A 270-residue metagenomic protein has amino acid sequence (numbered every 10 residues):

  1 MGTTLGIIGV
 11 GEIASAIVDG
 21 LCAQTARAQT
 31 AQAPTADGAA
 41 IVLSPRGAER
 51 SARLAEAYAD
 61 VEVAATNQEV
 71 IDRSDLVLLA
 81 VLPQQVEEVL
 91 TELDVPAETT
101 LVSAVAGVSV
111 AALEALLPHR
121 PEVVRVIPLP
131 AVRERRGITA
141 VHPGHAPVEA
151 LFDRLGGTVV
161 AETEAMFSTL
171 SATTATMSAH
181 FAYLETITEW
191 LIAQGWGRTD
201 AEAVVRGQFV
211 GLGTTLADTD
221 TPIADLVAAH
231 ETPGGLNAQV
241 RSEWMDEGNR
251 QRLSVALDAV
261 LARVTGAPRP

Functional and structural regions predicted by a protein language model:
M1-A65, I192-A193: NAD(P)+-binding Rossmann beta1-loop-alpha1 motif at the extreme N-terminus of oxidoreductases
G2, R206, V210-P270: NAD(P)-dependent Rossmann-like dehydrogenase/reductase catalytic/cofactor-binding core
V10, A14, S51, V86 (+9 more regions): A general structural signal for well-ordered alpha-helical segments in protein cores
V10, L43, L79, V102 (+2 more regions): Glycine- and other small-residue-rich loops at beta-strand/loop junctions that grip anionic moieties
I17-L21, V42, A48-S51, E56-I138: Rossmann-like NAD(P)(H) cofactor-binding subdomain of soluble oxidoreductases
G38, V110, R198-T199, I223: Alpha-helix N-cap/start motif
A112-E122, R136-A172, T176-T219, R263 (+1 more regions): Internal alpha-helical scaffold of NAD(P)-dependent oxidoreductase catalytic cores
